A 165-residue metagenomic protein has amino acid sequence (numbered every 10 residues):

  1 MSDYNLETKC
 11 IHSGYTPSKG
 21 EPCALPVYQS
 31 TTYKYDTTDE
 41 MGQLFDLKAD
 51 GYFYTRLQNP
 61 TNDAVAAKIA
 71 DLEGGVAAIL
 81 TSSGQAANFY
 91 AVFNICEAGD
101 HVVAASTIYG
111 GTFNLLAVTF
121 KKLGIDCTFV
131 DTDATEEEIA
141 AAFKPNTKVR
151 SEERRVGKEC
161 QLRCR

Functional and structural regions predicted by a protein language model:
M1-Y28: Short conserved active-site loop signatures built around small residues
E21, I69, A87, V102 (+1 more regions): Buried hydrophobic positions in well-ordered alpha/beta secondary-structure cores of metabolic enzymes
T37-A86, N114-V118: Conserved N-terminal alpha-helix of the aminotransferase class I/II PLP-enzyme fold
Q85-N88, T132-E137: Short acidic loop-to-helix transition motifs that present clustered carboxylates
N94-T112, D131: Conserved PLP-anchoring active-site segment centered on the Schiff-base-forming lysine
V118-T119, L123-A134: A glycine-rich helix N-cap at a beta->alpha junction
F143-R150: Short acidic/histidine-rich motifs immediately flanking catalytic phosphotransfer sites in two-component signaling
R154-C160: Conserved small/polar residues in nucleotide/adenosyl-binding loops
